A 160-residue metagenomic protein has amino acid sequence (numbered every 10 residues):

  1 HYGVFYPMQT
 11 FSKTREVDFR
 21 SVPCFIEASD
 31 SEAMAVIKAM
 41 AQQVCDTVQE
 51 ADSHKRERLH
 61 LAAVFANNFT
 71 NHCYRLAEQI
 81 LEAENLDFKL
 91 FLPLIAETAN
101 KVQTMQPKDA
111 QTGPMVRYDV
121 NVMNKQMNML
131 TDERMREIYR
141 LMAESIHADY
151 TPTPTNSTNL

Functional and structural regions predicted by a protein language model:
H1-E16: Rossmann-like NAD(P)(H) cofactor-binding subdomain of soluble oxidoreductases
H1-V4, D46-T47, S157-L160: Active-site regions of enzymes building and remodeling cell-envelope glycoconjugates
T10, T155-S157: A generic alpha-helix propensity feature with a strong bias for hydrophobic helices
K13-E16, C24, V116, V120: Short capping/connector residues at structural and topological boundaries
E16-A62, A66-Q103: Internal alpha-helical scaffold of NAD(P)-dependent oxidoreductase catalytic cores
E82, A96-P154: Interdomain hinge/lid region at the active-site interface of Rossmann-like NAD(P)-dependent oxidoreductases
